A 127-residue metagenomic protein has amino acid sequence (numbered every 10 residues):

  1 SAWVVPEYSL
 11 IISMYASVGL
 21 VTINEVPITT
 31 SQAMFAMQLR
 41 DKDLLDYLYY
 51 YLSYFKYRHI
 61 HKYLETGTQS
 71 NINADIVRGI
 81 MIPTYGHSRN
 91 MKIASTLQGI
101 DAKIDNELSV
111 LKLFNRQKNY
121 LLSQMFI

Functional and structural regions predicted by a protein language model:
S1-E7, E25: Sequence-specific dsDNA recognition surfaces
P6-E7, S13, D43-Y47, S88 (+2 more regions): Generic recognition of stable, solvent-exposed alpha-helical segments in well-folded globular domains
I12-S13, G99: A generic structural signal for residues embedded in beta-strands
A16-L20: Short, charged beta-turn/beta-strand-edge "cap" motif at the junction between a beta-strand and an adjacent loop
I23-P27, F35-T84, S88: Basic, amphipathic alpha-helical recognition segments used for DNA target recognition
M81-I127: Amphipathic alpha-helical coiled-coil/heptad-repeat segments
